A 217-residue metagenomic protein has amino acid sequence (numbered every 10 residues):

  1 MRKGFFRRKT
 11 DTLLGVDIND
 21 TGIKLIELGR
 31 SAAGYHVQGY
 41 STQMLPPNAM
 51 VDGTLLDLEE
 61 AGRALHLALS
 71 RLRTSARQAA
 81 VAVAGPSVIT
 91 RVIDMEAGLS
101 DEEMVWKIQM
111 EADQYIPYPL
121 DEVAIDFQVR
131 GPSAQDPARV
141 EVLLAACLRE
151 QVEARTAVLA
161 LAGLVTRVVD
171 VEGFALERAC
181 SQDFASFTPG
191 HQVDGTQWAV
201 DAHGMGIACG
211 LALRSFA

Functional and structural regions predicted by a protein language model:
M1-A217: Hydrophobic/aromatic-enriched cytosolic interaction surfaces used to assemble or bind macromolecules
